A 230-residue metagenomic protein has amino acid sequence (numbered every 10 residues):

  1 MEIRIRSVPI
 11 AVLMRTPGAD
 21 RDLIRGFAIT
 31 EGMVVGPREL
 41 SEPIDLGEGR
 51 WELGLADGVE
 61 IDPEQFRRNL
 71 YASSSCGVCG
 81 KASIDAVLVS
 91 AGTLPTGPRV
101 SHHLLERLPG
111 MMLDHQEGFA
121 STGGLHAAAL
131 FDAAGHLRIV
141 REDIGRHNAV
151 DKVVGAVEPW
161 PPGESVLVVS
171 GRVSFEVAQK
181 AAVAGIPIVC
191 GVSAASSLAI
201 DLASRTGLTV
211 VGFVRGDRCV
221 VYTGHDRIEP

Functional and structural regions predicted by a protein language model:
M1-A128, D132-A133, L137-I139, I144: Intrinsically disordered, low-complexity regions enriched in acidic/Ser/Thr/Pro/Gln residues
H147-Y222, R227-P230: Feature captures the catalytic cores and cofactor-binding loops of soluble hydro-lyases/lyases that act on carboxylate
